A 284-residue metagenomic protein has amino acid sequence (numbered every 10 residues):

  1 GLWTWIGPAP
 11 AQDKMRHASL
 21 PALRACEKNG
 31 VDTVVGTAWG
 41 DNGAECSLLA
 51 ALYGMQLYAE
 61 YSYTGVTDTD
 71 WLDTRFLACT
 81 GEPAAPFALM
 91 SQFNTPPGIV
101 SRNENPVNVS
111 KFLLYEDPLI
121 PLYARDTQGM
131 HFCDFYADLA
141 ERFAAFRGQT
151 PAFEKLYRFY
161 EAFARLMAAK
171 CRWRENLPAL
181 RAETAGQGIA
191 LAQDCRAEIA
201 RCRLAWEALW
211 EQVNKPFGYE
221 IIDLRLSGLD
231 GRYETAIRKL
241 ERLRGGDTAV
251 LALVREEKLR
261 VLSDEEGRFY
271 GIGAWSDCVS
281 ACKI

Functional and structural regions predicted by a protein language model:
G1-I284: Substrate-binding groove of N-acetylhexosamine-processing glycoside hydrolases
